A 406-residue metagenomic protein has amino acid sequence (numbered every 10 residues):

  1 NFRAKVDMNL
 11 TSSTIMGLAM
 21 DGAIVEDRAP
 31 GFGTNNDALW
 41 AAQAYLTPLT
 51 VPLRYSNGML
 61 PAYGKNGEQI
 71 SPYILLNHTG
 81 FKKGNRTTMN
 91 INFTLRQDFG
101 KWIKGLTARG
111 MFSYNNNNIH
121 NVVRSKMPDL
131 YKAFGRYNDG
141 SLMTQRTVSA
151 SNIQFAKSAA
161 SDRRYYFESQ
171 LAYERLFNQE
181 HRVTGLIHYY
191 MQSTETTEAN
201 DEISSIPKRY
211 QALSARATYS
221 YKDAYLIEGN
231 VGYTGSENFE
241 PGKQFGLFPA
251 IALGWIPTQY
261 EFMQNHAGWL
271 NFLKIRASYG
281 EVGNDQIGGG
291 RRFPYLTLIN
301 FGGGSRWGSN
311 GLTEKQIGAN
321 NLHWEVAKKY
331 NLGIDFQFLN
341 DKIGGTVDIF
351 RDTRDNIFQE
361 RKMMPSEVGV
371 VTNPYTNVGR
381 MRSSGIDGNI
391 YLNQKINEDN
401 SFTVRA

Functional and structural regions predicted by a protein language model:
K5-T14, L18-I24, R28-R54, P61 (+2 more regions): Extracellular/periplasmic, surface-exposed regions of secreted and cell-surface proteins
L130-Y131: Active-site-proximal polar cores
